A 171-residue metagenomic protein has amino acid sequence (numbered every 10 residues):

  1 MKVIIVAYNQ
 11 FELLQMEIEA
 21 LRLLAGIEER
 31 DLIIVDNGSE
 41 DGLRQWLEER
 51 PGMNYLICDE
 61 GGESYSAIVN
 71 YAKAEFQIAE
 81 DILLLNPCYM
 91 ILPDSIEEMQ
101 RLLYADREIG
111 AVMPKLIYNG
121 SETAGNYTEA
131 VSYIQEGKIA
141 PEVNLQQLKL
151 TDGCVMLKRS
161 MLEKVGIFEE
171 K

Functional and structural regions predicted by a protein language model:
M1-K2, D31: Cell-envelope/extracellular polymer assembly enzymes that use nucleotide-activated donors
I5-V6, I34-V35, N86, V112-L116: Short beta-strand segments
Q10-L24: Short, well-formed alpha-helical segments that are part of the catalytic scaffolds of diverse glycosyltransferases
D36-R44: A conserved acidic beta->alpha catalytic loop
G42, C88-L102: Acidic donor-binding/catalytic loop of UDP-sugar-dependent glycosyltransferases, especially processive GT2
D59-F76: Glycine-rich, basic loop-to-helix element that forms the pyrophosphate-binding segment of sugar-nucleotide handling
A67, E98-G166: Acidic/His-rich active-site region of diverse nucleotide-sugar glycosyltransferases
A79-M90: Short beta-strand-to-loop acidic/aromatic patch adjacent to the donor-nucleotide binding site
